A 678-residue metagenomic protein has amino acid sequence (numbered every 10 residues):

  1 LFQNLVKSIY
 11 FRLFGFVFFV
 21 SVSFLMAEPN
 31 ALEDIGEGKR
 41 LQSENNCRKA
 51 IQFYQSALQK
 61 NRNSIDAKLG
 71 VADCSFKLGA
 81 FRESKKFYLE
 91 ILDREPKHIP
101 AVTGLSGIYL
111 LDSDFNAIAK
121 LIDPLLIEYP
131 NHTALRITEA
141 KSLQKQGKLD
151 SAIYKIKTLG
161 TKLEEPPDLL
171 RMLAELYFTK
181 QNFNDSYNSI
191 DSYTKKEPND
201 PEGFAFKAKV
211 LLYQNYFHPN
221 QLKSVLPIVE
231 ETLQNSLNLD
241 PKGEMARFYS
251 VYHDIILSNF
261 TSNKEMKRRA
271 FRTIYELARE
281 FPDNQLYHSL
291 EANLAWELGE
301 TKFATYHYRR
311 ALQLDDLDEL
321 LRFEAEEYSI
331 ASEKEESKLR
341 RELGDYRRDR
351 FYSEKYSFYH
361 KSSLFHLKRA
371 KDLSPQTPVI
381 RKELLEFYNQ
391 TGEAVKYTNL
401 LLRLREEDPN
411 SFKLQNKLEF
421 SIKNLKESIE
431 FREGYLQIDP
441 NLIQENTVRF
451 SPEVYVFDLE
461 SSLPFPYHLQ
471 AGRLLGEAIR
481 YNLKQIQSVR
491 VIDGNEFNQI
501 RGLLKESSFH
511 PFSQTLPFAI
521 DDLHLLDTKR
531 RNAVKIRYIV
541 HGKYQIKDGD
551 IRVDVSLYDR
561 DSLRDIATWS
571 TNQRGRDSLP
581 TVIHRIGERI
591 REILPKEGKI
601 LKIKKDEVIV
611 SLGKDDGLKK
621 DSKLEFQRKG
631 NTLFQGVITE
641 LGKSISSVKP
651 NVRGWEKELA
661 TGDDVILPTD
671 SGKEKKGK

Functional and structural regions predicted by a protein language model:
S43-E44, K77-L78, G107, L111-D112 (+9 more regions): Register position in tetratricopeptide repeats
G70, G104, T138, M172 (+6 more regions): Canonical tetratricopeptide repeat
L222, L226, Y249, K267-R269 (+9 more regions): Pro/Ala/Gly-rich low-complexity, hydrophilic intrinsically disordered segments
R449-D521, V540, I603: Short beta-strand->alpha-helix linker/helix-N-cap micro-motif that forms a surface specificity/interaction loop
D521, T528-G575, L641-G642: Amphipathic beta-strand/beta-sheet edge segments enriched in Tyr/Trp
